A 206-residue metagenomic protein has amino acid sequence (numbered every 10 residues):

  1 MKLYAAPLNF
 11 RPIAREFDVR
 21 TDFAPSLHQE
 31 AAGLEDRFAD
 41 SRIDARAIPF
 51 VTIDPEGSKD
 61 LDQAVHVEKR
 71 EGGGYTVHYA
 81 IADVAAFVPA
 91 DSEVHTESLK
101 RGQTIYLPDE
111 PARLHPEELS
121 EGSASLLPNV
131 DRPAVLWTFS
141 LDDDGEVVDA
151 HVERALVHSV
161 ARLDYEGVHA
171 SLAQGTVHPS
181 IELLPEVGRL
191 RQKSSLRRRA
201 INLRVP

Functional and structural regions predicted by a protein language model:
K2-P206: Electropositive polyanion-binding surfaces
